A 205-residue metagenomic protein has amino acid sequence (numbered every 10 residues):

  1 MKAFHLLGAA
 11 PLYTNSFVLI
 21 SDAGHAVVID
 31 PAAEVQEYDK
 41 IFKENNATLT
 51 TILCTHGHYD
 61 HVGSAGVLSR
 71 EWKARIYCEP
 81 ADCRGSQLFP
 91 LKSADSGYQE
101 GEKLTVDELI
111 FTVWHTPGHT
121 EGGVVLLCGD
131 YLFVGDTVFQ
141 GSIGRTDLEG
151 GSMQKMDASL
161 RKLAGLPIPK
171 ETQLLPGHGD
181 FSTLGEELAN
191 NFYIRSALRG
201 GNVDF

Functional and structural regions predicted by a protein language model:
M1-N45, V125-G135: Conserved beta-strand hairpin/beta-sheet module of binuclear metal-dependent hydrolase folds, prominently
L7-A9, D95, H115-P117: Short Gly/Pro-enriched turn/cap motifs at secondary-structure boundaries
P11-Y13, A33-L109, F192-Y193, A197: Active-site HxH/HxHxD metal-binding segment of metal-dependent hydrolases
F17, Q87-P90, L126, G185-E187: Short, well-ordered secondary-structure micro-motifs
V18, K103-T105, V125, Q173: Residue-level detector of beta-strand face positions
I29-D30, E108, P176: Small/polar loops that bind or transfer phosphate-bearing groups
H115, T120-F205: Metallo-beta-lactamase
